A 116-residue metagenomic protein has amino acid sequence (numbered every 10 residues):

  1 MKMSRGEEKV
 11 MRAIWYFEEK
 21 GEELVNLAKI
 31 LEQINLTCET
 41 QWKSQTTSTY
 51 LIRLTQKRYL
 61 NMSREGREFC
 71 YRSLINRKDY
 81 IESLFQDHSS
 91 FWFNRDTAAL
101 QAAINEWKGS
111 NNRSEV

Functional and structural regions predicted by a protein language model:
M1-G21, N76-D79: Short alpha-helical segments that sit at the start of domains
G21-I34: Short acidic, hydrophobic short linear motifs in intrinsically disordered regions
E32-W42: Short helix-coil junctions and helix-kink-helix linkers
Q45: Key DNA-contact positions within bacterial/archaeal DNA-binding proteins
S48-I52: Short, hydrophobic-biased segments on the C-terminal half of alpha helices that form "recognition helices"
T55-E65: A short, conserved structural fragment
E65-F85: Short, cationic-aromatic polyanion-contact patches
S83-V116: Amphipathic alpha-helical dimerization/coiled-coil segments that flank or bridge DNA-binding/regulatory modules
